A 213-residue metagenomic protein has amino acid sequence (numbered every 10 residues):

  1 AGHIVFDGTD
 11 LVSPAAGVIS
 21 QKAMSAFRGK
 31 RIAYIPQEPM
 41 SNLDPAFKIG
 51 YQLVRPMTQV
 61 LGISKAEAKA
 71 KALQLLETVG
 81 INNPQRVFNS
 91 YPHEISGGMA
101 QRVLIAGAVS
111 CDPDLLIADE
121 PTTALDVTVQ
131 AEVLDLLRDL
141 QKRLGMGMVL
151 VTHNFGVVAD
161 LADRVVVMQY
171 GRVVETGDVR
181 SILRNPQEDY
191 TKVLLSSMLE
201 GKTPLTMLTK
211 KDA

Functional and structural regions predicted by a protein language model:
A1-S13: Conserved ABC transporter NBD signature motif
T9-D10, A66-R86, L195-S196: Conserved ABC ATPase "signature" region
S110-D114: A short, proline-enriched helix->beta-strand linker immediately N-terminal to the Walker B motif in ABC-type P-loop
A131-L144: Helical segment within the ABC ATPase nucleotide-binding domain
V158-D160: A short, surface-exposed alpha-helical micro-motif characterized by mixed small hydrophobic and charged/polar residues
T176-G177, N185: ABC ATPase "signature
